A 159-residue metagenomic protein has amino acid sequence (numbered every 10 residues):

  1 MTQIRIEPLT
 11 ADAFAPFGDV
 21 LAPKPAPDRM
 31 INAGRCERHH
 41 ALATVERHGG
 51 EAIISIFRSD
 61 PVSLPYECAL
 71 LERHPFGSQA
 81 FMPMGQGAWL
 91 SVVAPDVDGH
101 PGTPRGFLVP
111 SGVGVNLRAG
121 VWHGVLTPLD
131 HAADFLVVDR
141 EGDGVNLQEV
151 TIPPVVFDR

Functional and structural regions predicted by a protein language model:
M1-G106, D130, V138-D139, D143-V150 (+1 more regions): Non-catalytic, conserved peripheral segments adjacent to functional cores
L108-G124: Conserved metal-binding segment of the jelly-roll/cupin
G120-L136: Ligand-binding loop in jelly-roll beta-barrel domains
